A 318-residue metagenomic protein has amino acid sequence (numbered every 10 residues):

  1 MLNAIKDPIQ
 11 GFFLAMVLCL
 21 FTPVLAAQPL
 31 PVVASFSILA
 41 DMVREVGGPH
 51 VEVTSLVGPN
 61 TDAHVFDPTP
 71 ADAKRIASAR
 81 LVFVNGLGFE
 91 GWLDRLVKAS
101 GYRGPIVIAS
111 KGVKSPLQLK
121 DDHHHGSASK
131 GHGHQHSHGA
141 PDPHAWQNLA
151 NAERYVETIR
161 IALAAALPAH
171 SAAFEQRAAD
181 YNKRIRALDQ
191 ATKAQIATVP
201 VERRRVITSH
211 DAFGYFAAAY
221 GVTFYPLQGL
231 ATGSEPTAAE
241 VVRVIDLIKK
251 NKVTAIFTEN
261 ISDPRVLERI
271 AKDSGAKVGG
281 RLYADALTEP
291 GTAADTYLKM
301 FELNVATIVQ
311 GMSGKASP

Functional and structural regions predicted by a protein language model:
M1-A4, T22, D142, L298: Generic secretory/membrane-interface signal
M1-F13: Bacterial N-terminal signal peptides that target proteins for export
Q10-V24: Bacterial N-terminal signal peptides
A26-P318: Extracytoplasmic metal-acquisition and chelation regions
